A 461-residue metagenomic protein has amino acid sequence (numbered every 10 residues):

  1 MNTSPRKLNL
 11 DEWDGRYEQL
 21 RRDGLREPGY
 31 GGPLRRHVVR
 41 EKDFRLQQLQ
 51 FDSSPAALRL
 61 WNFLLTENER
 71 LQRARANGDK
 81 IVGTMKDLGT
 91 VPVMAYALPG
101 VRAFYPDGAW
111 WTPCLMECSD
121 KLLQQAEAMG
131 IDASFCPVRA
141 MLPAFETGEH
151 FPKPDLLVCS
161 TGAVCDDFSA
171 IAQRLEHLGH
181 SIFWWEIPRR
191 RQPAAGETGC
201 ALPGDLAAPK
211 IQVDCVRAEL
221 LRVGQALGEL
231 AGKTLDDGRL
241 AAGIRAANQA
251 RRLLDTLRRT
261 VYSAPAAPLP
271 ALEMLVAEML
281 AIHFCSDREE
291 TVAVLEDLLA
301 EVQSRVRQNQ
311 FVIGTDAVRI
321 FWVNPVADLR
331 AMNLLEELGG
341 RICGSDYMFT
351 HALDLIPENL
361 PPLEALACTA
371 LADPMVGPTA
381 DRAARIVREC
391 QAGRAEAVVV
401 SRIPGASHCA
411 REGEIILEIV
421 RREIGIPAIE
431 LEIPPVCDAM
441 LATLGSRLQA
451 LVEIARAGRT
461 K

Functional and structural regions predicted by a protein language model:
N2-K80, V213-F349, L353-D354: A charged, amphipathic alpha-helical module
R6, E12, E414-K461: Peripheral docking tails and interdomain loops at the edges of cofactor- or intermediate-handling domains
W61-H150, D155-L156, A163, D167-A172: An N-terminal, globular interaction/scaffold subdomain
A76-G78, D87-G89, Y96-A126, W322-V387 (+1 more regions): Redox- and metal-dependent alpha/beta enzyme cores, enriched for Fe-S-associated oxidoreductases and cofactor-handling
G83-P92, T161-F168, F321-L329, P404-R411 (+1 more regions): Gly/Ser/Thr-rich loops at beta-strand to alpha-helix junctions that form or flank small-molecule/cofactor-binding
Y96-G100, A172-G179, N333-L338, I415-G425 (+1 more regions): Short, surface-exposed basic-aromatic patches at helix termini and helix-loop junctions that form
F151-G238, A242, A246-T256: Internal, well-ordered alpha/beta segment that forms a basic, Gly-enriched binding/recognition surface
G377-I424: C-terminal hydrophobic structural anchor segments that stabilize assembly/packing rather than catalytic chemistry
